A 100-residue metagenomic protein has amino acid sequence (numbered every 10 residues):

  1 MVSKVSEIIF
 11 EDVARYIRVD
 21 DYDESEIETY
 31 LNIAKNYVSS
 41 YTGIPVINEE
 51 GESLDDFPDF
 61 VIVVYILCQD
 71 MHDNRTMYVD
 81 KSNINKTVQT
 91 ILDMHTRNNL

Functional and structural regions predicted by a protein language model:
M1-L100: Divalent metal-cofactor coordination and adjacent catalytic microenvironments
